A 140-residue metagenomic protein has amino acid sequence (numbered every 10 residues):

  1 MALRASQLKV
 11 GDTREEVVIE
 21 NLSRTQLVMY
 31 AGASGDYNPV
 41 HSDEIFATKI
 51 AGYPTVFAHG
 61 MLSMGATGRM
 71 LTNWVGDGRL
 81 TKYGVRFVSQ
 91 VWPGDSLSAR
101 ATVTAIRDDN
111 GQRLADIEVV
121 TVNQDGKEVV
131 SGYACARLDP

Functional and structural regions predicted by a protein language model:
M1-R14, W92-P140: HotDog/MaoC-like acyl-thioester-processing domains
M1-R79: Hot-dog-fold acyl-thioester-processing enzymes
Q26-L27, Y83, N110-G111: Sparse recognition of residues in long alpha-helices and their boundaries
N73-A99: Mid-chain, well-packed structural core segment of small domains
